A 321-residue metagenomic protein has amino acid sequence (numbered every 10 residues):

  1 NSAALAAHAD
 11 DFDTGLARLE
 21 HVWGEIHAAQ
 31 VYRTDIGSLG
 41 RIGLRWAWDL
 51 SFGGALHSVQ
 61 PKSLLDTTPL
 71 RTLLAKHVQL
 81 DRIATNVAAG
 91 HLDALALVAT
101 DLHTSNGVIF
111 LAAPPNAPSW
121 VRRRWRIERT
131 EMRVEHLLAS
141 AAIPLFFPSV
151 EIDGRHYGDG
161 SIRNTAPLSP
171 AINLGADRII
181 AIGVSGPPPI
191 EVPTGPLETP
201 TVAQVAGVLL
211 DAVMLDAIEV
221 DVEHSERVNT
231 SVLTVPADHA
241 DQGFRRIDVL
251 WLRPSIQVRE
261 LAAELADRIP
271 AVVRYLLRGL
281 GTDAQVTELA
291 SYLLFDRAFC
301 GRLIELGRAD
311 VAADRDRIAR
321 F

Functional and structural regions predicted by a protein language model:
N1-L64, T68, T72-L74, A112-R124 (+6 more regions): Patatin-like phospholipase
V22, A94-A99, V249-R253: Extended hydrophobic secondary-structure segments that form protein cores and membrane-embedded regions
H27, P187, Q257: Surface-exposed, flexible loop/turn segments at secondary-structure boundaries
P61, P69, L74, T234-F321: C-terminal helical/tail subdomains of lipid-metabolizing enzymes
P61-A99, V108: Active-site periphery "cap/insert" segments of enzyme catalytic domains
D81-R82, R163-L168, N229-H239: Glycine-rich, charged/polar anion/phosphate-binding loops that engage phosphate groups from diverse ligands
A88-L210, Q285-L294: Active-site gating loop/helix substructures
P193-S231, V272-Y275: Acidic, Ser/Thr-rich peripheral helices and adjacent loops at domain boundaries
